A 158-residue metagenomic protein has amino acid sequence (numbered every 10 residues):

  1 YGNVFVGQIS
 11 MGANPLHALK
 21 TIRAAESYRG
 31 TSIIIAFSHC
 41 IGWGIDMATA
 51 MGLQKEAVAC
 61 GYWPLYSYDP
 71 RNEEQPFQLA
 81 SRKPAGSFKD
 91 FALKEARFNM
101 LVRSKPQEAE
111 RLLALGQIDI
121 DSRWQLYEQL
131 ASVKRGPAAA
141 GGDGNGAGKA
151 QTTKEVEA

Functional and structural regions predicted by a protein language model:
Y1-P84: Glycine-rich ThDP/TPP pyrophosphate-binding loop and its adjacent helix/strand module within ThDP-dependent enzymes
M51-A158: Conserved acidic/glycine
